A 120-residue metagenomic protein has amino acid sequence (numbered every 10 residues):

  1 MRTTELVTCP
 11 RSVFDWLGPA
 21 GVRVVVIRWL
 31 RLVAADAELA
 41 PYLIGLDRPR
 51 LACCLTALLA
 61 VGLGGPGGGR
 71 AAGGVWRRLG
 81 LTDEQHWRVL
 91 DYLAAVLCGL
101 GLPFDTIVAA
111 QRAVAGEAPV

Functional and structural regions predicted by a protein language model:
M1-V120: Core of compact, soluble alpha-helical bundle domains
